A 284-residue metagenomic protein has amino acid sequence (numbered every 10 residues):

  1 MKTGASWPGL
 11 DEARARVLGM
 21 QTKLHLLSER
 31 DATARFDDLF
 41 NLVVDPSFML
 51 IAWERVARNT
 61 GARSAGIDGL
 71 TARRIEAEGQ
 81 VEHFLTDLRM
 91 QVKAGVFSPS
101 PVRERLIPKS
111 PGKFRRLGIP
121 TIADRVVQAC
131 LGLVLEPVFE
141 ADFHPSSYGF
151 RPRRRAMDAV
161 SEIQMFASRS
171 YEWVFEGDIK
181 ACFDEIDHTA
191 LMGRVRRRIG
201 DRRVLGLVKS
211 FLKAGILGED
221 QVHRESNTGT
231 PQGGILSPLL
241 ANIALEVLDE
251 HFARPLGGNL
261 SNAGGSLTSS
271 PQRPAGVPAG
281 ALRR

Functional and structural regions predicted by a protein language model:
M1-V81: Non-catalytic, polymerase-adjacent accessory regions of viral genome-replication enzymes
P8, E12, V44, E76 (+5 more regions): Conserved aromatic-histidine-acidic binding/catalytic patches
R16, G118, I122-G132, D142 (+4 more regions): Duplex nucleic acid-engaging cores and interfaces of nucleic-acid transaction enzymes
H25, R73, R105-P108, G118-P120 (+1 more regions): Residues in well-ordered beta-strands of folded domains
A52-V56, C130, L207-L212: Short alpha-helical scaffolding segments that buttress acidic/His motifs in well-ordered protein cores
A62, L70-F114, R125-L133, S210: A contiguous, low-structure linker/loop signature
F84, V92, S100-P101, S110 (+1 more regions): Conserved polymerase palm-domain catalytic core
V134, V138-F139, F252: Hydrophobic recognition helices of helix-based DNA-binding modules
